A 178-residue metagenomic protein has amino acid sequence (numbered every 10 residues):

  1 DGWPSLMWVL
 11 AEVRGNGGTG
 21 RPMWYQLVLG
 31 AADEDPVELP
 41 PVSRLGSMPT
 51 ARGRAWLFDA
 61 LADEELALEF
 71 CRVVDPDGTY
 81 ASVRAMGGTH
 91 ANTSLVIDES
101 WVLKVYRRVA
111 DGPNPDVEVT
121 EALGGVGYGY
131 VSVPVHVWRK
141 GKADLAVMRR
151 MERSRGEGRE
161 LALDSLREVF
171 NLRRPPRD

Functional and structural regions predicted by a protein language model:
L6-D178: Conserved ATP-binding subdomain of kinase catalytic cores across diverse folds
